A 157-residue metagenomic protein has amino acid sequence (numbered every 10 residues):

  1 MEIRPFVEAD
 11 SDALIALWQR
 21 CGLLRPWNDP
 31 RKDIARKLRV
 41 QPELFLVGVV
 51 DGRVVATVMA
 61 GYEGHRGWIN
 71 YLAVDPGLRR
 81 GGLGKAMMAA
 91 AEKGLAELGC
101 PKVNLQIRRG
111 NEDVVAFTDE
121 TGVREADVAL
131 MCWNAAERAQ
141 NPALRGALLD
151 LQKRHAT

Functional and structural regions predicted by a protein language model:
M1-L14: A short beta-loop-alpha structural element at the N-terminal edge of CoA-dependent acyl/N-acetyltransferase catalytic
R36-V47, W68: A short helix-loop-beta-strand connector motif used in the catalytic cores of GNAT acetyltransferases and, in some
V47, R53-G61, W68-A73: Conserved beta-strand in the GNAT
G61-N70, R79, R124-D127: A conserved beta-turn-beta hairpin within the catalytic core of GNAT-like acetyltransferases that forms part
V74, R80-K93, E120: Conserved acetyl-CoA-binding loop-helix of GNAT-fold acetyltransferases
M88, L95-I107: Conserved GNAT acetyl-CoA-binding A-motif
A96, D119-R124, A129-T157: Terminal substrate-recognition subdomain of acyl/acetyltransferases
L105-V114, A136: Conserved beta-strand-loop-alpha-helix junction that forms the acyl-donor binding cleft
